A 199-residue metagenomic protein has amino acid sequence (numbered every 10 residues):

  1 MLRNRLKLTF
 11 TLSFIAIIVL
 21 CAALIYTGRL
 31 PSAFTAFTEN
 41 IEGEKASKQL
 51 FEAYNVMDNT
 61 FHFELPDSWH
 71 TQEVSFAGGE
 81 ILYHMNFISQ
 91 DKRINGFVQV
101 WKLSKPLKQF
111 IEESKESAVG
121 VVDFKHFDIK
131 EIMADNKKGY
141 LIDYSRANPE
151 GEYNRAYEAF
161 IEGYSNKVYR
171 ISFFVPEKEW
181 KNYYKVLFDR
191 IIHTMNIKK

Functional and structural regions predicted by a protein language model:
M1-I88, K92, E152, Y164 (+1 more regions): N-terminal targeting sequences that direct proteins away from the cytosol to non-cytosolic compartments
L2-F10, K115-Y164: Signature of long, low-cysteine stretches enriched in small and polar/charged residues
Y54-N55, F97-S104, I129, A147 (+1 more regions): Second-shell loop/turn segments in exported
N55, H62-E64, H70, N86 (+4 more regions): Ser/Thr- (and often Asn-) enriched beta-sheet segments in non-cytosolic proteins
M85-I111: A short acidic-to-branched-hydrophobic micro-motif
V98-K102, E113-G120, S145-A147, F188-I192: A general structural signal for short secondary-structure boundary/capping elements
P106-Q109, E150-N154, N182-Y183: Solvent-exposed, non-transmembrane alpha-helical starts
V168-S172: Short hydrophobic beta-strand segments that form the core of ligand-binding sensory/regulatory domains
